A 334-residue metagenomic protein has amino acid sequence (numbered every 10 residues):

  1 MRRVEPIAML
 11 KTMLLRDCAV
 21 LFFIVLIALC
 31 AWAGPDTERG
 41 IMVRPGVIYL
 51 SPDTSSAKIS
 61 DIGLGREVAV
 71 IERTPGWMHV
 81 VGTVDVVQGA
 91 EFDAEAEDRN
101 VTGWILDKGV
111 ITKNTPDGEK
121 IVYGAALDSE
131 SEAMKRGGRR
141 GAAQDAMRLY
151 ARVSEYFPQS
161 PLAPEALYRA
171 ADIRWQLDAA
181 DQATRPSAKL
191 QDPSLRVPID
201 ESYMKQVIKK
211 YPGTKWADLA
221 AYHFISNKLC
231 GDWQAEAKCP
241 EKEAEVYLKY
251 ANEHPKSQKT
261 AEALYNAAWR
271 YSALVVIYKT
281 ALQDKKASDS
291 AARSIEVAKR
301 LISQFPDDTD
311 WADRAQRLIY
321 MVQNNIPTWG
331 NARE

Functional and structural regions predicted by a protein language model:
M1-L15: N-terminal secretory signal peptides that target proteins for export/translocation
C18-L29: Bacterial N-terminal signal peptides
P35, I41-P75, S131-M134: Beta-loop motif signature
S55-S56, A96, R140, V153-P164 (+7 more regions): Short solvent-exposed coil/turn linkers within tandem alpha-helical repeat scaffolds
G82-E132: Boundary regions of SH3-family modules and the immediately adjacent low-complexity/disordered segments in eukaryotic
E91-E95, E132-Q144, Q176-K205, C230-E245 (+1 more regions): Short coil/linker segments at helix-helix boundaries
D117-K135, L162-P186, G213-D232, A261-Y278 (+1 more regions): Amphipathic alpha-helical repeat scaffolds of TPR domains
K256, A273, Y278-E334: Hydrophilic extracytoplasmic domains
